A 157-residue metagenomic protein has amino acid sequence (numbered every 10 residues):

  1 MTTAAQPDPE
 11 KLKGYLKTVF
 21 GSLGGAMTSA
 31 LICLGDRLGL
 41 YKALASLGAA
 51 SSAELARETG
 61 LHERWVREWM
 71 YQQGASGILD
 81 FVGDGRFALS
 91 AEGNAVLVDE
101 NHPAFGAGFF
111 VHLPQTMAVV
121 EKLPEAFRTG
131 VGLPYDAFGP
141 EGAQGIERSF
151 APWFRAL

Functional and structural regions predicted by a protein language model:
T2-E10, L16-A49, E54-G60, R64-L157: Conserved Class I S-adenosyl-L-methionine-dependent methyltransferase catalytic core
